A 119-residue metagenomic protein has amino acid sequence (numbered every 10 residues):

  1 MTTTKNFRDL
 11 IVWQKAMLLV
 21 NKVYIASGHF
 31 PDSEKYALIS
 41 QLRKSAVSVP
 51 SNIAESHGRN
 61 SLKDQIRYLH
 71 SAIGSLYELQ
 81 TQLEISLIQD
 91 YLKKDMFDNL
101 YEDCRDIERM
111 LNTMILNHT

Functional and structural regions predicted by a protein language model:
M1-T119: Amphipathic alpha-helical assembly/interaction segments
